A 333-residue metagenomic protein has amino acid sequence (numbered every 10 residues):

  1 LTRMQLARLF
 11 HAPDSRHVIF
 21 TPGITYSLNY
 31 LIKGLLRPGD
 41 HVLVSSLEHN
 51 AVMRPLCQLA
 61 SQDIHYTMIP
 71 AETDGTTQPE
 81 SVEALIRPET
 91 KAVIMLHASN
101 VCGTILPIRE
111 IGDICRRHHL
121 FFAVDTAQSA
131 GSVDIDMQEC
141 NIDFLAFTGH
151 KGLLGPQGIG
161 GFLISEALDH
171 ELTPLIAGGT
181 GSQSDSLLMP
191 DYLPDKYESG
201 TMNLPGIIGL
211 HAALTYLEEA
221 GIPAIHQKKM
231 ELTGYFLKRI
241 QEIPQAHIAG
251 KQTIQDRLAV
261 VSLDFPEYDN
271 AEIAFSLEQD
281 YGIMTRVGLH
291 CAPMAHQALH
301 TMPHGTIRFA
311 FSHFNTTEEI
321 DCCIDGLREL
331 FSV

Functional and structural regions predicted by a protein language model:
L1-V333: Pyridoxal 5′-phosphate
